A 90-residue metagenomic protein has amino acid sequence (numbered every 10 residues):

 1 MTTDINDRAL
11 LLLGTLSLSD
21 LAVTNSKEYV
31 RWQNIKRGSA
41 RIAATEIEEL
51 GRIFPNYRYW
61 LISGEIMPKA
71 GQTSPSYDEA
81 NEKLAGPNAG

Functional and structural regions predicted by a protein language model:
M1-T24, Y59, N88-A89: A short, Lys/Arg-rich alpha-helix, primarily the initiator
D4, I42-T45: Short, conserved clusters of charged catalytic residues that mark active-site and nucleotide-handling motifs
T24-K27, P55: A short, basic/aromatic helix-end/turn motif that makes direct DNA contacts
S26-I42: Recognition helix of helix-turn-helix/homeodomain-like DNA-binding domains that insert into the DNA major groove
T45-W60: DNA major-groove recognition helix of helix-turn-helix/homeodomain DNA-binding modules
Y59-G90: Short, charged recognition helix plus adjacent turn of helix-turn-helix-like nucleic-acid-binding domains
